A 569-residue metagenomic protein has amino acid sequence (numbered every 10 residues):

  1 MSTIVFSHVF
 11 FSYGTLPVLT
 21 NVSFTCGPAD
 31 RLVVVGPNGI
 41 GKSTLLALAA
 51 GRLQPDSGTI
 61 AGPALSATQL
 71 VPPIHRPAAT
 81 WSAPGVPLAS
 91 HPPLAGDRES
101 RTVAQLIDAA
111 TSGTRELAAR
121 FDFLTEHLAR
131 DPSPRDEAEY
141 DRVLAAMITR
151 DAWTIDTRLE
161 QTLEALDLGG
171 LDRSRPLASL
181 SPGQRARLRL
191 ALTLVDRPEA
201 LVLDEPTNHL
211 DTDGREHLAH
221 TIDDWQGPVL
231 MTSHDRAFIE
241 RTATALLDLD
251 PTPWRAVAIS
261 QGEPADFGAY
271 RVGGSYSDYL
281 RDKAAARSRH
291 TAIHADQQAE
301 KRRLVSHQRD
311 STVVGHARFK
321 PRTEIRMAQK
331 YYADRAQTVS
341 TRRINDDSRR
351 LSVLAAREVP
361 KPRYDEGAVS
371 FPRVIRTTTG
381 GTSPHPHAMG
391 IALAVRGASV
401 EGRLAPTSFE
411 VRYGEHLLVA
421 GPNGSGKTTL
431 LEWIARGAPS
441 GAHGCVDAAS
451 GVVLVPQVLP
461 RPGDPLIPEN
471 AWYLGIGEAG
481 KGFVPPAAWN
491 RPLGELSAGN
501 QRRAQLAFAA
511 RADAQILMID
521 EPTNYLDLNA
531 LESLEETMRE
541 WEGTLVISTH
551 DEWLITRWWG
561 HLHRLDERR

Functional and structural regions predicted by a protein language model:
M1-R289, T377-R569: ABC ATP-binding cassette signature C-motif
P132, A138-E164, G169, R287-R403: Flexible nucleotide-interacting loop at or near the entrance of a catalytic core
